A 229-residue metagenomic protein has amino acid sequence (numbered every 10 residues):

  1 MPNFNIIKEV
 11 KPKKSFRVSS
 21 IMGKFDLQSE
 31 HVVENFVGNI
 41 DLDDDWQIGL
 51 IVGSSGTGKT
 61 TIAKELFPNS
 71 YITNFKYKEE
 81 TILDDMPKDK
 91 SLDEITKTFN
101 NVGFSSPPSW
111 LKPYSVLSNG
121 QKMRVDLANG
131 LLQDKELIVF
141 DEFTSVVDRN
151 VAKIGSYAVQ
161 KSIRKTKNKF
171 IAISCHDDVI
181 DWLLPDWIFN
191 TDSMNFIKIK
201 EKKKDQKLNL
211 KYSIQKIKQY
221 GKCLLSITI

Functional and structural regions predicted by a protein language model:
M1-D43, K200-E201: Pre-NBD coupling/linker segments of ABC/ABC-like ATPases
K8, F36, D41-F104, D181-W182: ABC ATPase nucleotide-binding domain signature region
W46, S109-Y114: Interfacial catalytic loop of ABC nucleotide-binding domains
P113-Q121: Conserved ABC ATPase signature
L127: Hydrophobic anchor residue at the start of the ABC signature
V139-D148: Walker B catalytic motif
I197-I229: Non-catalytic substrate-recognition and accessory regions of acyl/acetyltransferase enzymes
